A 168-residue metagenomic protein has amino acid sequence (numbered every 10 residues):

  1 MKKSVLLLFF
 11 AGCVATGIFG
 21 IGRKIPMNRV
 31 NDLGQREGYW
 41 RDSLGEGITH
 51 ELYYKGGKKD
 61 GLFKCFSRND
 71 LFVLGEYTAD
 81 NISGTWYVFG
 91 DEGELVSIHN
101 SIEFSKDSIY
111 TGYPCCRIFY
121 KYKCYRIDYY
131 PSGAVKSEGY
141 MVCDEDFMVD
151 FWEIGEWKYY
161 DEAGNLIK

Functional and structural regions predicted by a protein language model:
S4-C13: Sec-dependent N-terminal signal peptides
T16-K168: Glycine/tyrosine- and acidic-biased, solvent-exposed loop/turn segments at the edges of beta-strands
